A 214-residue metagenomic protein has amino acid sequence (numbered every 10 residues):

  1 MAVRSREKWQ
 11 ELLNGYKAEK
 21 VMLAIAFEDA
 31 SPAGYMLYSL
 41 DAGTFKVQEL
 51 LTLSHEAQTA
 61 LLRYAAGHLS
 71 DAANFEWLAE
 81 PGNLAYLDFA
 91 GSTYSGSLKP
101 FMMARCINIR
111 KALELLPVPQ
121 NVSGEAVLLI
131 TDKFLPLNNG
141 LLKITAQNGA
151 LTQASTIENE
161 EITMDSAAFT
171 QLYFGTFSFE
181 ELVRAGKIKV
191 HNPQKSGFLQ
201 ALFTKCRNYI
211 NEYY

Functional and structural regions predicted by a protein language model:
M1-Y214: Intrinsically disordered, low-complexity, positively biased terminal segments
